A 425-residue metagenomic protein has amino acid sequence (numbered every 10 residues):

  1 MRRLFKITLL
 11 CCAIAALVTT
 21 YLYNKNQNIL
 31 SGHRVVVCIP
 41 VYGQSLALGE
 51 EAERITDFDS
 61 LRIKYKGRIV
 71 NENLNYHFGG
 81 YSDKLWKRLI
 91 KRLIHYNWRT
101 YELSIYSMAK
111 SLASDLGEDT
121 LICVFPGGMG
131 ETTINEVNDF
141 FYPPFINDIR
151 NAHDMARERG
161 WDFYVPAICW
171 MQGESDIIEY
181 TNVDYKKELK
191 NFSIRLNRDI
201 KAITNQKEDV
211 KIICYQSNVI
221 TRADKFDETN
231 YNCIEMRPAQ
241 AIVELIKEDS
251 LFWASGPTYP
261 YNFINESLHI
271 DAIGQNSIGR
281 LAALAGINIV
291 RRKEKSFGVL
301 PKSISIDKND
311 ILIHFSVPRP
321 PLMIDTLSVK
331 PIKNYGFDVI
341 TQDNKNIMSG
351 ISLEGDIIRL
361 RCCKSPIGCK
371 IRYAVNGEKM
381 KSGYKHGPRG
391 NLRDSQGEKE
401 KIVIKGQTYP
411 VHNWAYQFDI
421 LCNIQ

Functional and structural regions predicted by a protein language model:
M1-K6: Positively charged n-region of N-terminal signal peptides that target proteins for export
I7-T8, V35: A residue-level detector for conformationally permissive "hinge/kink" positions
T8-T20: Hydrophobic membrane-insertion alpha-helices, especially the h-region of bacterial N-terminal signal peptides
Y23-Q425: Cell-envelope and extracellular/periplasmic
